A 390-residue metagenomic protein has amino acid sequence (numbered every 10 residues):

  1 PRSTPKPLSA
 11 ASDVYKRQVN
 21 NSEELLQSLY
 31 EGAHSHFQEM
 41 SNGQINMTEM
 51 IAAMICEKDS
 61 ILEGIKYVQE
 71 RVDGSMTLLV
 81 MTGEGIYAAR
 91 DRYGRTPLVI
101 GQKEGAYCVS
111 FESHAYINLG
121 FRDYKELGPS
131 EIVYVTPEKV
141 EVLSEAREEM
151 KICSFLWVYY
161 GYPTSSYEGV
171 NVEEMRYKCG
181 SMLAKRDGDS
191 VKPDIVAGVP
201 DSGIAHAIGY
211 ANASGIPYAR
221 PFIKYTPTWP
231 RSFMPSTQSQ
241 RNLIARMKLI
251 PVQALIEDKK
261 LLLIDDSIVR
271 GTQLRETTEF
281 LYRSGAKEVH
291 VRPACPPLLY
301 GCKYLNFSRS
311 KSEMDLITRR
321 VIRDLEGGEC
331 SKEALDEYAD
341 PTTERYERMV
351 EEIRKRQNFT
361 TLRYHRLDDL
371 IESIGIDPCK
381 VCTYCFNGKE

Functional and structural regions predicted by a protein language model:
P1-A11, Y15: Single conserved hydrophobic/aromatic residue that forms the stacking wall/gate of nucleotide- or nucleobase-binding
S12-G128, Y134-D194, V199, E288: Conserved short alpha-helical segments that host acidic/polar catalytic motifs at enzyme active sites
H34-H36, G188-P193, N212-A219, Q253-E257 (+1 more regions): Secondary-structure transition/capping motifs at alpha-helix termini and the adjoining loop/turn into the next element
Q69, E84-G85, G120-E126, T278-E390: PRPP-dependent phosphoribosyltransferase catalytic core
M81, A89-R90, G101, S110-E112 (+11 more regions): Generic beta-strand/beta-sheet core signal
Y87, R95-P97, Y116-N118, E141-V142 (+5 more regions): Flexible loop/turn segments at secondary-structure boundaries
I195, M247-E279, R319-S331, T343 (+1 more regions): Phosphate/diphosphate-binding loops
G215-K260, L299-K311: Short, glycine/charge-rich flexible loops or terminal/linker lids adjacent to PRPP-binding catalytic cores
